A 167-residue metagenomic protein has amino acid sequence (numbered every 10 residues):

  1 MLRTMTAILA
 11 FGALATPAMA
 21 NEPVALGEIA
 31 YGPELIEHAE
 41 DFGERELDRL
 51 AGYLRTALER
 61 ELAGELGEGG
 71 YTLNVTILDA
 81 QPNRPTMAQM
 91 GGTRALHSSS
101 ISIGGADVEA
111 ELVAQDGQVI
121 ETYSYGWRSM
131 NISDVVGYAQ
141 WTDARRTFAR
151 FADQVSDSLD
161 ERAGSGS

Functional and structural regions predicted by a protein language model:
M1-T6: Bacterial N-terminal signal peptides that target proteins for export
I8, G12, T16-L54, G70 (+3 more regions): A structural "domain/chain start" motif
E22, Q140, D157: Localized chelating/binding microdomains that coordinate divalent metal ions or stabilize phosphate-bearing
L35-E46, Q118-Q154: Short secondary-structure boundary motifs at beta->alpha junctions and helix caps
E44, E59-R60, G92-L96: Short structured motifs
L54-L66, Q81, D116, A152-A163: Sec/Tat-exported extracytoplasmic proteins
E68-V119, M130-V135: Surface-exposed short loop/turn segments
